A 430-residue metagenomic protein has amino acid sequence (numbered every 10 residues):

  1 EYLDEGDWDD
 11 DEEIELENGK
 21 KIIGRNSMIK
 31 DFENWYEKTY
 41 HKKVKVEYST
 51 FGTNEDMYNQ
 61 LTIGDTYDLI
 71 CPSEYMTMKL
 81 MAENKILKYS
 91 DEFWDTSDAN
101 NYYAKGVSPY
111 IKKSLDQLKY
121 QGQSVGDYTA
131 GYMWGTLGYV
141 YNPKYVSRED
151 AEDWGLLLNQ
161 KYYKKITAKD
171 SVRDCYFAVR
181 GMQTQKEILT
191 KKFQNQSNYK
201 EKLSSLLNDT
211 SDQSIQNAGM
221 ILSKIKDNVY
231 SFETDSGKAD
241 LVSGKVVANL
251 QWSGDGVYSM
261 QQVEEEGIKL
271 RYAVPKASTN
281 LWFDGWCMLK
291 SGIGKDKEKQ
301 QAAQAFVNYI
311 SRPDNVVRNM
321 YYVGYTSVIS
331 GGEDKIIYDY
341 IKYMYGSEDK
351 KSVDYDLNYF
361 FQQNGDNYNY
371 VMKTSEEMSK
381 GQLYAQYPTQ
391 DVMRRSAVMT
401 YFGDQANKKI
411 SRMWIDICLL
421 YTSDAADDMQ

Functional and structural regions predicted by a protein language model:
E1-E83: Early extracytoplasmic/lumenal segment of secretory-pathway proteins
L3-N26, Y75-N228, F232-V242, S259: Extracytoplasmic ligand-binding site segments that recognize negatively charged/polar headgroups
F51, C71-P72, A168, F232 (+1 more regions): Short beta-strand and adjacent tight-turn residues that come in two discontinuous sequence segments and form the edges
N54-Y58, W154, G237-D240, V246 (+1 more regions): Short, hydrophobic alpha-helical packing/hinge segments within bilobed ligand-binding/sensory domains
I63-C71, Y162-K164, S243-Q251: Alpha-to-beta junction loops
D227-D296: Extracytoplasmic/periplasmic substrate-binding proteins
M288-Y387: Mature extracytoplasmic/periplasmic domains
Y421-D428: Conserved small/polar residues in nucleotide/adenosyl-binding loops
